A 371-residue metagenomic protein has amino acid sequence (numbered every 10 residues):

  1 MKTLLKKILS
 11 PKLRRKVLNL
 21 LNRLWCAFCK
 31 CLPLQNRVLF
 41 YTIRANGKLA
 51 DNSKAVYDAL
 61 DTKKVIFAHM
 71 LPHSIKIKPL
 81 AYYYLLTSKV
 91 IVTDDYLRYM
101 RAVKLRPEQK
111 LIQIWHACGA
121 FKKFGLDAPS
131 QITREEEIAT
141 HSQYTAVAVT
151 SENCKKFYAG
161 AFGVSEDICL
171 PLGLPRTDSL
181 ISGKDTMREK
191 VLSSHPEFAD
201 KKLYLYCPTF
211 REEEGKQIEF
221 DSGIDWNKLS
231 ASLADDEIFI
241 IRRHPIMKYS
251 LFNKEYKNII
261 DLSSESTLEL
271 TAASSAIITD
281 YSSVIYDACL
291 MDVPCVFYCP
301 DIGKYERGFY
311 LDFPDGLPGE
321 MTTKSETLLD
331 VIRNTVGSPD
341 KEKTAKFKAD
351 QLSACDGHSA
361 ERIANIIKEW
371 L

Functional and structural regions predicted by a protein language model:
M1-L86, V90, Y99: N-terminal pre-catalytic "stem/leader" segment of glycosyltransferase-like enzymes
K48-V56, P175-F252, T322, C355 (+1 more regions): Conserved catalytic-core segment of nucleotide-activated headgroup transferases in glycan assembly
K54, M70-E137: Extended catalytic core of nucleotide-activated donor transferases of GT-like folds
K76-V90, R98, P245-Y286: Donor nucleotide-activated moiety binding/catalytic core segment of transferases that use nucleotide-activated donors
I91-Y96, A102-W115, E265-R307: A donor-sugar binding/catalytic signature common to diverse glycosyltransferases and related nucleotide-sugar
K104-G183: Active-site-proximal region of nucleotide-activated glycan assembly enzymes, centered on histidine/acidic-rich loops
S283-L352: Catalytic binding pocket for nucleotide-activated donors in carbohydrate/polymer assembly enzymes
D356-L371: C-terminal alpha-helical cap of glycosyltransferases
